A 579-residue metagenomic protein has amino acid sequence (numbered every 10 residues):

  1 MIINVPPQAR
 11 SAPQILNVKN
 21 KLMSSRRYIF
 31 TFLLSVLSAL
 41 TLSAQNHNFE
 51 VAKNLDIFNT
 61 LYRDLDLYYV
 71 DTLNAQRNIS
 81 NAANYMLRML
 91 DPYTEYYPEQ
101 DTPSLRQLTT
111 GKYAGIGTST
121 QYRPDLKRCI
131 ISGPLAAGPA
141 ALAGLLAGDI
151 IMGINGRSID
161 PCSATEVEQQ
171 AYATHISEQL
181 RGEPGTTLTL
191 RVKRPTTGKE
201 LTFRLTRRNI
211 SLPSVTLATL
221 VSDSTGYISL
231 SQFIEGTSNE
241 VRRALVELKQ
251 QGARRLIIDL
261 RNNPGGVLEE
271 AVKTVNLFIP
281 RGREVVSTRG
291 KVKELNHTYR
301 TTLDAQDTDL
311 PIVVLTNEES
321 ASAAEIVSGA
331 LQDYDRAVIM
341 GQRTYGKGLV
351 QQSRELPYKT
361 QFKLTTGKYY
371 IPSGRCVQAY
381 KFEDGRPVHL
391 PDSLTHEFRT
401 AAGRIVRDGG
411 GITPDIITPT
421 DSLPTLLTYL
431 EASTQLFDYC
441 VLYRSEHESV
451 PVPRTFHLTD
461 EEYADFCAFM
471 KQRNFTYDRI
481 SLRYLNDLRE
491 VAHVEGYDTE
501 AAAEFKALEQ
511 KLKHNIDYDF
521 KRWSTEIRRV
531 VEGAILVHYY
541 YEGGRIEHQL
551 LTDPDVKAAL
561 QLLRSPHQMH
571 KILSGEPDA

Functional and structural regions predicted by a protein language model:
V5-A9, V18-F30: Bacterial N-terminal signal peptides that target proteins for export
T31-L40: Bacterial N-terminal signal peptides
S43-N54, F58-A75, I130-G133, P139-L146 (+5 more regions): Cleft-lining beta-strand/loop regions that shape enzyme active-site pockets
L67-L135, G185-L217, L550-L560, Q568-P577: Extended, small/polar residue-biased N-terminal targeting/export presequences and adjacent propeptide/linker tracts
G148-I150: Structural motif
A323, D335, Q342, G346-R404 (+1 more regions): Polar, glycine-rich mid-to-C-terminal structural blocks that act as macromolecule-binding/assembly scaffolds
C376-V377, K381-A579: Conserved functional hotspot residues or short segments at active or partner-binding sites across diverse domains
